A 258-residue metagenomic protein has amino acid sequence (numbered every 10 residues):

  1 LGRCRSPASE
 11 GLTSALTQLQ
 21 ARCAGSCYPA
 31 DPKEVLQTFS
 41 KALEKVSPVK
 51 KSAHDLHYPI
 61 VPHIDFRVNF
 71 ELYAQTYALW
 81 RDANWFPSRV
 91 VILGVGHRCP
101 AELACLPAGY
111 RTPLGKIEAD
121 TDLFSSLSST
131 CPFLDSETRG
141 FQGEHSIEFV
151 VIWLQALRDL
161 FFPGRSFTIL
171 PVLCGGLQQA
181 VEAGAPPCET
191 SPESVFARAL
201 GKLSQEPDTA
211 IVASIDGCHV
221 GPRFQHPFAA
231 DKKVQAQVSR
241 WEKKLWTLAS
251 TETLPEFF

Functional and structural regions predicted by a protein language model:
S6-P7, G11-F258: Active-site histidine-anchored catalytic micro-motif
